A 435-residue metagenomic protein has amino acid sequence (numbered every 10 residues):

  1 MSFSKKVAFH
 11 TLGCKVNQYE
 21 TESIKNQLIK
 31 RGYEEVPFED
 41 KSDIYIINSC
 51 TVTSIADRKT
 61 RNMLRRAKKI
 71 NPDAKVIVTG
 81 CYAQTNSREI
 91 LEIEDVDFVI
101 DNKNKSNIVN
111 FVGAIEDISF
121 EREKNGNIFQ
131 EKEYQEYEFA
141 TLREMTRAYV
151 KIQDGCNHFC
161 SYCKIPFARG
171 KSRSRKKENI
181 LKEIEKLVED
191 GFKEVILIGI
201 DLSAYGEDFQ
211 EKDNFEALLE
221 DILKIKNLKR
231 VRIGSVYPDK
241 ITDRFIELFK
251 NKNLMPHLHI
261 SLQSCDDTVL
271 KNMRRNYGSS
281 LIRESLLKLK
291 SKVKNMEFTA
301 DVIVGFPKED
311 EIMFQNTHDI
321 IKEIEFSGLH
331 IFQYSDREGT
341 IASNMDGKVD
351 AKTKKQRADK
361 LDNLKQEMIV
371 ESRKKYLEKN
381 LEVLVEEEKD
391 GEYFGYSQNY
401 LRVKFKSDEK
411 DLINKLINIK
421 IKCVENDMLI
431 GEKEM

Functional and structural regions predicted by a protein language model:
M1-Y205, R244, L258, S280-S291 (+6 more regions): Proteins enriched for Cys/Gly/acidic motifs involved in redox and nucleic-acid/cofactor modification
T11, S235, L262-S264, V385 (+1 more regions): Flexible glycine-/small-residue-rich
T51-V52, R169, F209-K212, K271-Y277 (+1 more regions): Short glycine-enriched, charge-decorated loop/helix-capping segments at active-site entrances that position
V76-I77, T85-N86, I90, E189-I312 (+1 more regions): Conserved SAM/AdoMet-binding glycine-rich loop
S106, H158, S203, D239 (+4 more regions): Glycine-centered loop/turn positions within well-structured domains that cap or flank conserved ligand/cofactor-binding
L329: Mid-domain, small-residue-enriched loop/turn segments at the edges of structured enzyme/sensor domains
Q333-S335, G339-G347: Aromatic/acidic polysaccharide-binding cleft in carbohydrate-active enzymes
N344-M435: Terminal RNA-binding accessory module
